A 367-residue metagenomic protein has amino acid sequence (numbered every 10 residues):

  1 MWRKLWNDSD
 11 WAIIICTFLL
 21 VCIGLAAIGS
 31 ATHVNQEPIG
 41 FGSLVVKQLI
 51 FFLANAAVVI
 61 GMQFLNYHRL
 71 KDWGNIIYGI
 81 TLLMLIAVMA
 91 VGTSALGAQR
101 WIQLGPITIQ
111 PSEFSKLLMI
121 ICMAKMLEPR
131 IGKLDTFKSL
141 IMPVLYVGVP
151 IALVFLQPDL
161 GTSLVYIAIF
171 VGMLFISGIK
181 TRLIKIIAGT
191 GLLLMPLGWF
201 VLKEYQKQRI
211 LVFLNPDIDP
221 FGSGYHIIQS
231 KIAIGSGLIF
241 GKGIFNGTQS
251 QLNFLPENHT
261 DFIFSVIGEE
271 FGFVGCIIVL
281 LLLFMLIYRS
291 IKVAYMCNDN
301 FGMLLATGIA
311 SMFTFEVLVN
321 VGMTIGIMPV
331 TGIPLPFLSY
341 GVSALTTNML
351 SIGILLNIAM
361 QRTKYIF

Functional and structural regions predicted by a protein language model:
M1, I28, N320-F367: A juxtamembrane structural motif centered on a specific transmembrane helix
M1-D8, G61, L65, D72 (+1 more regions): N-terminal secretory targeting signals
M1-T17, V45: N-terminal membrane topogenic signal
C16-C22, A26-S30, P38-H226, S265-I325 (+1 more regions): Hydrophobic alpha-helical transmembrane segments of multi-pass inner membrane proteins, especially in bacterial systems
G105-S115, L156-P158, L238-K242, I333-T347: Glycine/serine-rich anion-binding loops at beta->alpha junctions that coordinate negatively charged ligand groups
P129-G132, E257, G332, M360: Short, conserved catalytic or interaction motifs in soluble domains
D159-L164, K242-G247, N258-T260, I277 (+2 more regions): Transmembrane helix boundary and interhelical junction motifs in multipass membrane proteins
V212, P216-I263, F271-G275: TM-adjacent membrane-interface loops and short helices in multi-pass inner/ER membrane proteins
